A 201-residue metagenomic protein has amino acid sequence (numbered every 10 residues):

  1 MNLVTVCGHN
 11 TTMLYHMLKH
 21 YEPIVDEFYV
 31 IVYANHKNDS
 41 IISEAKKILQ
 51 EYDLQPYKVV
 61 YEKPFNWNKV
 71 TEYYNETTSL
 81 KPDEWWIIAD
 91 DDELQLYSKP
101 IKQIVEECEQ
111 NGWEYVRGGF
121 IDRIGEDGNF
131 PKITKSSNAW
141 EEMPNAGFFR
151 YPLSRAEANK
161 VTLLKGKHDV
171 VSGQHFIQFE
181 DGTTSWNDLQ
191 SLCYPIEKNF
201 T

Functional and structural regions predicted by a protein language model:
M1-T5, H20-Y21, E27-V32: Hydrophobic targeting segments
M1-V6, T12-M13, D83-W86: Mobile, glycine- and charge-enriched loop segments and immediately flanking short secondary-structure elements within
N10-I24: Short, well-formed alpha-helical segments that are part of the catalytic scaffolds of diverse glycosyltransferases
H16-H20, E44, P100-I104: A short acidic, amphipathic alpha-helical/loop segment
V25, P82-D83, Q110-W113: Short, high-confidence coil segments that cap the C-terminus of an alpha-helix and link into the following beta-strand
D26, D92: Receiver (REC) domain switch/active-site residues of two-component response regulators
K37-A89, L96-Y97: Active-site-proximal specificity loops/subdomain of glycosyltransferases
W67-N75, Y97-T201: Catalytic-site signature of metal-activated, phosphate-bearing donor transferases, centered on the GT-A/GT-A-like
